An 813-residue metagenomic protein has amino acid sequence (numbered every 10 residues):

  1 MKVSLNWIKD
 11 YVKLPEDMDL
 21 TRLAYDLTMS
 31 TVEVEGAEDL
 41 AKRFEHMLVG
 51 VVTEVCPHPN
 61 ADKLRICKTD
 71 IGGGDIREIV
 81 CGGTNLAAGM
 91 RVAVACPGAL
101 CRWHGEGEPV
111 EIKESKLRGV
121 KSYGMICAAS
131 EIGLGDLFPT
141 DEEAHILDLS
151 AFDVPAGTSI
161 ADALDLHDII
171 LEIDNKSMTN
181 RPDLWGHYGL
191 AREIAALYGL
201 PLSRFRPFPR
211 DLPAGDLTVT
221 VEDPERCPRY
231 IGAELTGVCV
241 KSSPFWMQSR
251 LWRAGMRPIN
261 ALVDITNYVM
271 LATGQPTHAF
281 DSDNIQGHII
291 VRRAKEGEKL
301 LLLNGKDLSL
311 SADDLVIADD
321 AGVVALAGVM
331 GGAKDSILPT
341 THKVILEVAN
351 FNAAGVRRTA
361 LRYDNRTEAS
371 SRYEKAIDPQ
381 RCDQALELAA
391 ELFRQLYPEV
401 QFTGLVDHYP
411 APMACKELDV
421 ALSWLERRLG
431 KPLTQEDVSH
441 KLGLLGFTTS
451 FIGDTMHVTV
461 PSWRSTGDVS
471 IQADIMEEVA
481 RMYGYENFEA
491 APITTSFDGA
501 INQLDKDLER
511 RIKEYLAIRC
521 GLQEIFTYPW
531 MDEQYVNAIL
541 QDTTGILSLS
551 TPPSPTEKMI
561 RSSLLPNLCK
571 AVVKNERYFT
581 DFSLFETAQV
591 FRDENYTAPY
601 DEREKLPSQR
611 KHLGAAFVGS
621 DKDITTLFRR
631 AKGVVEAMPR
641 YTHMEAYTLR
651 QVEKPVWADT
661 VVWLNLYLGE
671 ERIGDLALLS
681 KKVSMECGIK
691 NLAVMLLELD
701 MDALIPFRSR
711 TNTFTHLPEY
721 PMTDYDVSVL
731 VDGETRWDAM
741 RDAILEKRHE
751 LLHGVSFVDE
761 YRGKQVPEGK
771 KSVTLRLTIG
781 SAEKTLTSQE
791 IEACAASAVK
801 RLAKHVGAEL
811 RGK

Functional and structural regions predicted by a protein language model:
M1-F208, I345, R362-D364, E368 (+4 more regions): Phosphate-backbone binding interfaces of nucleic-acid-interacting proteins
K2, R22, L444-G453, H457 (+5 more regions): A carboxyl-terminal module marker
S4, Y11, L23-Y25, R65 (+2 more regions): Glycine/proline-enriched, intrinsically flexible loops and inter-domain linkers
A41-E45, D211, V269, T459 (+4 more regions): Beta-rich nucleic-acid/ligand-interaction surfaces
L48-E78, N260, T266-K334: Conserved mixed alpha/beta core segments that line enzyme active sites in large multi-domain catalysts
R118-G133, D141-H145, D165-I169, V316-A414 (+2 more regions): Mobile "lid/hinge" segments at catalytic clefts and subdomain interfaces of large enzymes
Y198-V221, Y397-L425, P432: Terminal amphipathic helices with adjacent charged low-complexity linkers/tails
L418-F585, T778-A782, E790-K813: Extended, well-folded interaction surfaces typified by the phenylalanyl-tRNA synthetase beta subunit core
